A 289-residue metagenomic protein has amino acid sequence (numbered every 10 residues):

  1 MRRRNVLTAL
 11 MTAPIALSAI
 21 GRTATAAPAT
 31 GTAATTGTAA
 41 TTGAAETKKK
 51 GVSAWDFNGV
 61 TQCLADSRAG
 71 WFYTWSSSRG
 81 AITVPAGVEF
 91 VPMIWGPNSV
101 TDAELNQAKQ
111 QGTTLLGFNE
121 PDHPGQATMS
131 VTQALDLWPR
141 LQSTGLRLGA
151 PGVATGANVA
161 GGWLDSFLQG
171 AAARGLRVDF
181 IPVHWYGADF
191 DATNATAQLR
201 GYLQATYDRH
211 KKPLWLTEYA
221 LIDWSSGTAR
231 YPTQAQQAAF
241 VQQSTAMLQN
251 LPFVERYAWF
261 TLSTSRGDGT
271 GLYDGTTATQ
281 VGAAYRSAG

Functional and structural regions predicted by a protein language model:
M1, I20-K48: C-terminal segment of N-terminal export signals and the immediately downstream linker at the start of the mature
N5-T23: N-terminal export signals
R22, V91, L251, A258-G289: Aromatic-rich peripheral "rim/lid" segments of glycoside hydrolase catalytic domains that contact and position glycan
K49-T114: N-terminal carbohydrate-binding/catalytic regions of secreted carbohydrate-active enzymes
F57-G59, T74-G80, P97-N106, Q133-A134 (+3 more regions): Alpha-helical scaffolding within the catalytic cores of extracellular/periplasmic polymer-degrading hydrolases
Q111-M129, G149-A157, V178-D189, E255-S263: Active-site groove signature of glycoside hydrolases
F167-A197, L203-Q204, P213-W224, F260: Aromatic- and acid-rich polysaccharide-binding/catalytic face of secreted or lumenal carbohydrate-active enzymes
K211-Q237, L262-L272: Active-site clefts of carbohydrate-active enzymes
